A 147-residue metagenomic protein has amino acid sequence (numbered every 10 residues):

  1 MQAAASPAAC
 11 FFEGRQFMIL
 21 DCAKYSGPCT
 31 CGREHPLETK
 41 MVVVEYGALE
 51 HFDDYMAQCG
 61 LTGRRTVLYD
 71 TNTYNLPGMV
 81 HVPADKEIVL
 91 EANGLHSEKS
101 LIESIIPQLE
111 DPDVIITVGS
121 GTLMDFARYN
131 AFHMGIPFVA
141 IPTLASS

Functional and structural regions predicted by a protein language model:
M1-F12: Positively charged N-terminal leader segments that act as targeting/secretion signals
Q2, E45, G121: Short, conserved catalytic/metal-binding motifs centered on acidic residues
F12-V114: ATP/NTP phosphate-donor binding region
S97-S147: Glycine/threonine-rich beta-strand-loop-alpha-helix active-site module that forms ligand/phosphate-binding
